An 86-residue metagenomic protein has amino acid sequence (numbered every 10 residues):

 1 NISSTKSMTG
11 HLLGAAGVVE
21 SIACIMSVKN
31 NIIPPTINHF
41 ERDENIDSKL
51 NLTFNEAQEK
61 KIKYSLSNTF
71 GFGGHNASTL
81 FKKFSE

Functional and structural regions predicted by a protein language model:
N1-M8, A16-F70, K82-E86: Structural signature of cysteine-dependent C-C bond-forming condensing enzymes
A77-L80: Short beta-strand scaffold segments in enzyme catalytic cores
